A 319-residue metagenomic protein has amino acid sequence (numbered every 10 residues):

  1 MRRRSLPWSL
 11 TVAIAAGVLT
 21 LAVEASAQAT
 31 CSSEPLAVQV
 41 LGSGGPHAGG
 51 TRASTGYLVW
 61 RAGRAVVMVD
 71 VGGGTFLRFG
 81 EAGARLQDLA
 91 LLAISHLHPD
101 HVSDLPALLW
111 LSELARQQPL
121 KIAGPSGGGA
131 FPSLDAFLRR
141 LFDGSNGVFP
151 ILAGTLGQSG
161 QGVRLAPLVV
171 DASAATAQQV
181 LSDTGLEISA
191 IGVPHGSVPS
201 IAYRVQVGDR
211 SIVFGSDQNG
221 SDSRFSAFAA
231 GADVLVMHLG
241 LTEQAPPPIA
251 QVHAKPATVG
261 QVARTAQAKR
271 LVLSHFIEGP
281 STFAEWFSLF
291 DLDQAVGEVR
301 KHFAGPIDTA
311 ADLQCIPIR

Functional and structural regions predicted by a protein language model:
M1-V12: Bacterial N-terminal signal peptides that target proteins for export
R2-R4, H98, I249, E285: Hydrophobic alpha-helical scaffolding
I14, G44, V66, L92-S95 (+4 more regions): A general structural-boundary detector
T20-E24: N-terminal signal peptide c-region/cleavage motif recognized by signal peptidases
A27-I212, V296-P317: Binuclear metal-dependent hydrolase catalytic cores
G50, A245-I249, R319: Short, charged, surface-exposed secondary-structure boundary motifs
A202, S211, Q218-Q314: Cap/insert and terminal regions of metallo-dependent hydrolase folds
